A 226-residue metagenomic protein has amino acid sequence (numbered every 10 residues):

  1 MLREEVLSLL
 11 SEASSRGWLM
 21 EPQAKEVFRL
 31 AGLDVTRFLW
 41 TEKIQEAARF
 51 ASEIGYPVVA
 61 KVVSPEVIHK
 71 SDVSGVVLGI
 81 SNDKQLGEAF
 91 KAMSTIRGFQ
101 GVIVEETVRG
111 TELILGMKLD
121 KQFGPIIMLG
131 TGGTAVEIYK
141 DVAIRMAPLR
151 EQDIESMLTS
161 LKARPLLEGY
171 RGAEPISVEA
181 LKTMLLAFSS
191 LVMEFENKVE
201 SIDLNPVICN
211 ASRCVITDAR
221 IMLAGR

Functional and structural regions predicted by a protein language model:
M1-R226: ATP-dependent carboxylate/acyl-activation modules
